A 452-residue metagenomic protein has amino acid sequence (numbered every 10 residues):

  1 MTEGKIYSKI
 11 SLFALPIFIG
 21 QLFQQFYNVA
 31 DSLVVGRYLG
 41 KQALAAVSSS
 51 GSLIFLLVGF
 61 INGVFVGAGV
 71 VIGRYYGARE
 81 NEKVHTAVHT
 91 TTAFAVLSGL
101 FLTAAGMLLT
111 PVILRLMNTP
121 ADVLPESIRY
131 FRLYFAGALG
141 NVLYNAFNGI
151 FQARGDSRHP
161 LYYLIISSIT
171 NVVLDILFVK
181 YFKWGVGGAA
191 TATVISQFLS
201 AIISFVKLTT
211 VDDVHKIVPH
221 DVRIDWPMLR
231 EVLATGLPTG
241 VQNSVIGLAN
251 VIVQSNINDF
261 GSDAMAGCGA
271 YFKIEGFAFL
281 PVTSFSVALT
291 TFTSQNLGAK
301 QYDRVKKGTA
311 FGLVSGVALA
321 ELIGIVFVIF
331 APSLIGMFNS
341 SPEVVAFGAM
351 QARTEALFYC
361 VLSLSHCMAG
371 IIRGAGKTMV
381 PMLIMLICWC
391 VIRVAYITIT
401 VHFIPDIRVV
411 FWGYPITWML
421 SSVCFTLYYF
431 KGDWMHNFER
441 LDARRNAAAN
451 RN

Functional and structural regions predicted by a protein language model:
M1-A14, I72-L139, Y181-L237, T293-F358 (+1 more regions): Short alpha-helical transmembrane segments in multi-pass integral membrane proteins
E3, Y7-F26, A30, L53-F60 (+7 more regions): Residue-level signal for short hydrophobic patches within transmembrane helices of multi-pass membrane transporters
L12-D31, L133, Y144, S167 (+4 more regions): Transmembrane helical elements of multi-pass membrane transporters/channels
F26-A45, L114-A121, L177-W184, S244-Y271 (+4 more regions): Helix-terminus/linker motif at the lipid-water interface of multi-pass membrane proteins
K41-S52, F131, A190, S262-F277 (+2 more regions): Small-residue hotspots at the loop-to-helix junctions and early N-terminal turns of transmembrane alpha-helices
L44-A104, N141-P160, Q254, G267-A331 (+1 more regions): Small-residue-rich hydrophobic transmembrane alpha-helices
L56-G59, N171-I176, A201-F205, F277-L280 (+4 more regions): Hydrophobic transmembrane alpha-helices of multi-pass small-molecule transporters
F65, L133-Q152, P160-S168, A189-I202 (+4 more regions): Short runs within selected transmembrane alpha-helices of multi-pass transporters and secretion channels
